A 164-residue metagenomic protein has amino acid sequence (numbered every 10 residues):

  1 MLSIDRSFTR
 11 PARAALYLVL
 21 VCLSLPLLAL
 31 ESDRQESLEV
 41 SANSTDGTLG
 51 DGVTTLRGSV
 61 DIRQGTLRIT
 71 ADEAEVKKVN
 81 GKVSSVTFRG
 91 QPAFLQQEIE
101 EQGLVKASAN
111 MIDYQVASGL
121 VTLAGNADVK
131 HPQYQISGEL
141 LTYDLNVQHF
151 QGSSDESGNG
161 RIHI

Functional and structural regions predicted by a protein language model:
M1-I164: Mature-chain termini and adjacent capping regions
